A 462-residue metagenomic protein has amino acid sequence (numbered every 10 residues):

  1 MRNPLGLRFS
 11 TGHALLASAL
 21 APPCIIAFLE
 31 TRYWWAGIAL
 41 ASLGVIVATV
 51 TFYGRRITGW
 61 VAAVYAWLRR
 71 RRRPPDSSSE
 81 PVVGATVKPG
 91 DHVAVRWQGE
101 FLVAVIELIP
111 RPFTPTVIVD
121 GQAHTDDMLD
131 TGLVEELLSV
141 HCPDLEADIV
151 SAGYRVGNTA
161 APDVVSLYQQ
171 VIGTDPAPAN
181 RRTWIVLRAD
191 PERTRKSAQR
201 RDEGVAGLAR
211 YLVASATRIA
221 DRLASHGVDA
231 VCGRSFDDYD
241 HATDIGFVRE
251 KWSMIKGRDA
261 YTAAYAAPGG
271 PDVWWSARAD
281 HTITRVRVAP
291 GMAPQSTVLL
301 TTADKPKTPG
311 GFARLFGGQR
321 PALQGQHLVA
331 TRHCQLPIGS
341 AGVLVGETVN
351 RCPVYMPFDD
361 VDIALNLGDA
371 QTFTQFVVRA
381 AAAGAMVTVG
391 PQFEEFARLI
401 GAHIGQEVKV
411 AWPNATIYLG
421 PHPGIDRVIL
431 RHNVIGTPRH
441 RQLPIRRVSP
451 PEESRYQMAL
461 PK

Functional and structural regions predicted by a protein language model:
M1-E80, L430-K462: N-terminal alpha-helical membrane-insertion module
R2-P4, F113-V117, I363: Short small-residue beta-strand/loop micro-motif enriched in glycine and branched aliphatics
V47-C142, S340, L344-V345: N-terminal topogenic membrane-targeting module
P112, G153-R155, A189-R193: Short loop/turn segments at secondary-structure transitions that flank enzyme active sites
T114, L129, V140, A152 (+3 more regions): Amphipathic, interface-forming alpha-helical segments with heptad-repeat character
G132, E136-L145, A381, V387 (+1 more regions): A short, charged
C142-W184: Structural flexibility/helix-modulation signal
Q169-Q170, T174-K462: Membrane-proximal, solvent-exposed terminal domains/tails of membrane-associated proteins
